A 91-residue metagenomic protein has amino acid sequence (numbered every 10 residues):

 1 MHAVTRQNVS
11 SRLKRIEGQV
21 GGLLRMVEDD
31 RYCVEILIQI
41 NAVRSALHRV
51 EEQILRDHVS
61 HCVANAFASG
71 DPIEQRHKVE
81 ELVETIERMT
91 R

Functional and structural regions predicted by a protein language model:
M1-R91: Solvent-exposed interaction patches of small proteins and small membrane subunits
